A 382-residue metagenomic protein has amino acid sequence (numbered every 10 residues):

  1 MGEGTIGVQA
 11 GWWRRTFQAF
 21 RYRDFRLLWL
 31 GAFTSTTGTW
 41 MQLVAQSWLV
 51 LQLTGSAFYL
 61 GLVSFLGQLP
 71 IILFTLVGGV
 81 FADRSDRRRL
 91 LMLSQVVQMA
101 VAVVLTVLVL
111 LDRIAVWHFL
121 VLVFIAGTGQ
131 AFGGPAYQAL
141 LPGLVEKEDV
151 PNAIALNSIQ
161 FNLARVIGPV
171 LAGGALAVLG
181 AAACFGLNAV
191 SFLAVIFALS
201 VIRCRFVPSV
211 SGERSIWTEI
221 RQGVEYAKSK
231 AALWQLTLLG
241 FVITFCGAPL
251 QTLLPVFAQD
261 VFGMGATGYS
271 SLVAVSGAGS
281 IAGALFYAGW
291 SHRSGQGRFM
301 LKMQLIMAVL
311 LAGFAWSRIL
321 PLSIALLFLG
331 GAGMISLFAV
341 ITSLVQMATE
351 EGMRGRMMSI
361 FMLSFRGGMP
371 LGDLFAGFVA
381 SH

Functional and structural regions predicted by a protein language model:
G2-G11, D149, S200-E225: Flexible cytoplasmic inter-helical loops of multi-pass small-molecule transporters
E3, V63, L73, L90 (+6 more regions): C-terminal transmembrane bundle of multi-pass solute transporters/carriers
A10-P70, E225, S229-S276: Helix-loop boundary and gating motifs at the non-cytosolic
F33, A115-F132, F241-V242, L322-S336: Hydrophobic core of transmembrane alpha-helices in multi-pass small-molecule transporters, especially MFS/SLC-type
S47-T54, T106-L111, I167-L187, D260-V261 (+1 more regions): Transmembrane alpha-helix termini and helix-breaking/packing motifs in multi-pass membrane transporters
I71-L110: Conserved MFS/SLC helix-loop-helix module at the cytosolic interface between two early adjacent transmembrane helices
L122-L163, P169: Cytoplasmic helix-loop-helix junction between adjacent transmembrane helices in 12-TM secondary transporters
A139, G143, A181, F185-S215 (+1 more regions): Helix-loop junctions on the cytosolic side of multi-pass membrane transporters, especially the intracellular loop
